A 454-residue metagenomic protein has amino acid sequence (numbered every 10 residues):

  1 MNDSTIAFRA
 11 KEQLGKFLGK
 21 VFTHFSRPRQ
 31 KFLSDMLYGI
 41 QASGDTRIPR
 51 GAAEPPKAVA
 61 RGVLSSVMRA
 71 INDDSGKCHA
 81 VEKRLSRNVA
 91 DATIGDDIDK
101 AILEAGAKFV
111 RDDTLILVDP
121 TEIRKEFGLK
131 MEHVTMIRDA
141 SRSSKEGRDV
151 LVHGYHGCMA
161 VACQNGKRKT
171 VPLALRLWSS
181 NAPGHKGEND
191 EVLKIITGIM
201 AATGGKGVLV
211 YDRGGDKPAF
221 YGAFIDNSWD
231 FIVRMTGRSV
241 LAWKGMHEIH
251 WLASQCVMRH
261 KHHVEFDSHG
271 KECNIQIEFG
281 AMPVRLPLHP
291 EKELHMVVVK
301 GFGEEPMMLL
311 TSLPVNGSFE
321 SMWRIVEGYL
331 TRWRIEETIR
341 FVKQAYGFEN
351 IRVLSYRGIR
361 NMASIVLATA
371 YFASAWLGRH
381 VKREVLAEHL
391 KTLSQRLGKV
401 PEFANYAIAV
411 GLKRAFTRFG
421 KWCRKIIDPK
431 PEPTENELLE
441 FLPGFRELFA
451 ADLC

Functional and structural regions predicted by a protein language model:
M1-D45, E54, V63, A70 (+4 more regions): Single, function-defining residue in the core of a domain
L37, V81-K167, P283: Active-site-proximal, Lys/Arg-enriched surface segment that forms a nucleic-acid-binding/basic interface patch
Q41, K57, S75, A92 (+2 more regions): Short gly/ser-rich anion-binding loops that grip negatively charged ligand groups
I48: Helix-turn-helix DNA-binding elements, focusing on the entry/boundary residues of the two helices that contact DNA
A52-D97: Basic, amphipathic N-terminal segments that precede the first structured/catalytic domain
